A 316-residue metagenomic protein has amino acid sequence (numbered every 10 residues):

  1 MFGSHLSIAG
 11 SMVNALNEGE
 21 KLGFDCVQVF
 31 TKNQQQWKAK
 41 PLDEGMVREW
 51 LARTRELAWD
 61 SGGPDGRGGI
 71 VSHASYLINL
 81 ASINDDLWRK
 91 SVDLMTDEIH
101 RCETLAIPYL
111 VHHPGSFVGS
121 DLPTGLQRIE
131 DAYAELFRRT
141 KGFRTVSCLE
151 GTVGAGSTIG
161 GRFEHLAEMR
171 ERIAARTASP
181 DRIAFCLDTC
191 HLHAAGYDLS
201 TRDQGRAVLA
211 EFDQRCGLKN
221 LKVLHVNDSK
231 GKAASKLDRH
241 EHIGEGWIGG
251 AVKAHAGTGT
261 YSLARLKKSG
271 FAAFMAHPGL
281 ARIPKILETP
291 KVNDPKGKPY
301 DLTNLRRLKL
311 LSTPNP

Functional and structural regions predicted by a protein language model:
M1-S72, L80-H100, L311-P316: N-terminal pre-domain/capping segments
H5-A9, K32-Q34, S75-L77, G115-F117 (+4 more regions): Active-site beta-loop-alpha junctions enriched in small/polar residues
N17-F24, D43-V71, E98-A106, E135-F143 (+3 more regions): Acidic (Asp/Glu)-rich catalytic clusters
G19, H73, S91, C102 (+5 more regions): Conserved, mostly hydrophobic/aromatic
D25-T31, G68-S72, A184-T189, L218-K230: Non-cysteine beta-strand/loop elements that form the S-adenosyl-L-methionine
L80-A184: Active-site acidic/histidine proton-transfer and metal-coordination neighborhood in alpha/beta enzyme cores
I159-F163, A167, H193-R282, P299: Gly/Pro-rich active-site loop or hairpin
D294-P314: C-terminal helical cap(s) of enzyme catalytic domains, especially alpha/beta-barrels
